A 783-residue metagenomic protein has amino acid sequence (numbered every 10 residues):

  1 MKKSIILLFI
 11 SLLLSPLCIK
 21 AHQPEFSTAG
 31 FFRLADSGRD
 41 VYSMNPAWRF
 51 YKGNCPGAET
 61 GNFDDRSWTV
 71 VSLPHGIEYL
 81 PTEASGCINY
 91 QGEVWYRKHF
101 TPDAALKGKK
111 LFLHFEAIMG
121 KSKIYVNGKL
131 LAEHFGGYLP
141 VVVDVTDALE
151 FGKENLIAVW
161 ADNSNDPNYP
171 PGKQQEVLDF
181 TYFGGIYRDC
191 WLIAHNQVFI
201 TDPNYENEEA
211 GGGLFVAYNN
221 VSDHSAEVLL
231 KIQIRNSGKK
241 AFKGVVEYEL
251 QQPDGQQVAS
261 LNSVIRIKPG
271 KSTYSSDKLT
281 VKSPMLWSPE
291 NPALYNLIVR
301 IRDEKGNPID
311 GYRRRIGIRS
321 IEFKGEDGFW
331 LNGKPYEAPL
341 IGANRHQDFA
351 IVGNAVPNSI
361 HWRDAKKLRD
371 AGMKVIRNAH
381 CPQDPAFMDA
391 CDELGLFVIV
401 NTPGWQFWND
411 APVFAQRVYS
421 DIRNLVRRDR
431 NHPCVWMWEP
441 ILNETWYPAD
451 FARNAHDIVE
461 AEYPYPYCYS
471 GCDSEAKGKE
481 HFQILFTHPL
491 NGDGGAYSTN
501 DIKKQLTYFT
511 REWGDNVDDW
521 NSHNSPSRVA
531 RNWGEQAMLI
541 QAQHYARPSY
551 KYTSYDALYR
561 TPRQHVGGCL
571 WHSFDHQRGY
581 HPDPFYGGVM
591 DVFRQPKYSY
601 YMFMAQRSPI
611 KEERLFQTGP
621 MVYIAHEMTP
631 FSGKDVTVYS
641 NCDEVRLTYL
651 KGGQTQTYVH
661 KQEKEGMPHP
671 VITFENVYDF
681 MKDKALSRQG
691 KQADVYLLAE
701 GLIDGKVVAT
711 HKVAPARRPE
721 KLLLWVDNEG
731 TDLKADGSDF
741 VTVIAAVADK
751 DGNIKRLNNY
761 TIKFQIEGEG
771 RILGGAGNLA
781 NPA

Functional and structural regions predicted by a protein language model:
M1-P24: Bacterial Sec-dependent N-terminal signal peptides
P24-F26, G30, L34, N54 (+7 more regions): Accessory beta-strand-rich segments of carbohydrate-active enzymes
R39-A58, E78, I118, L178 (+7 more regions): Substrate-binding clefts and catalytic carboxylate motifs of secreted carbohydrate-active enzymes
H75-N127, A132-F135, D166, Q197-F215 (+4 more regions): Active-site-adjacent substrate/metal-binding segments within catalytic domains of carbohydrate-active enzymes
V126, H224-R266, S275-D277, K634-Y658 (+2 more regions): Beta-strand-rich binding/interaction modules
E150-E154, K231-K324, I703-D704, V713: Extended acidic/polar, glycine-enriched regions that form or flank non-catalytic beta-rich accessory modules
L230-I234, R300, V636-S640, S738-R756: Beta-strand-rich structural segments
W362-K367, V375-Y601, F616-H626: Substrate-binding/catalytic cleft of secreted carbohydrate-active enzymes, primarily glycoside hydrolases
